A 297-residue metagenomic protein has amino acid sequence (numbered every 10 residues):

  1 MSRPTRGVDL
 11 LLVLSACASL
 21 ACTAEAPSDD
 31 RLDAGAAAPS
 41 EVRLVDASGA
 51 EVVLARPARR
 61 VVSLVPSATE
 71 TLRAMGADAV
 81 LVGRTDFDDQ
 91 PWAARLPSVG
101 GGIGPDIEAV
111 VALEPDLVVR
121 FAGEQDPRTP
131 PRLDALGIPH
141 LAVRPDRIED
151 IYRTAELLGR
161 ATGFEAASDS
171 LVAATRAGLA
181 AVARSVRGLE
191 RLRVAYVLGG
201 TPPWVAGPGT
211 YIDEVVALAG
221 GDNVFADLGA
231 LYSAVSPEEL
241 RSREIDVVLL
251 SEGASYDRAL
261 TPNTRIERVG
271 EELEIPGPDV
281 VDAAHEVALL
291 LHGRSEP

Functional and structural regions predicted by a protein language model:
R3, L11-L12, C22-S67, F164-Y196 (+2 more regions): Bacterial Sec-exported substrate-binding components of ABC uptake systems
E41, V45, R59-E124, V224: A short, structured surface patch at a secondary-structure boundary
A50-E51, L117, P127-W204, D222-A226 (+1 more regions): Extracytoplasmic substrate-binding proteins
E51-L54, T69-A74, D89-A94, P202-G207 (+1 more regions): Short, solvent-exposed loop/turn elements at domain surfaces
V65, A122-G123, L198, L228 (+2 more regions): Short secondary-structure boundary segments
T85, A206-Y232, R265-E267: His/Asp/Glu-enriched short active-site or ligand-binding loop at hydrolase and phosphoryl-transfer sites
I107-E114, L136, A234-E244: Short helices/loops that flank or line small-molecule/ion binding pockets
E124-A135, S242, V247-T261: A ligand-binding cleft/hinge motif common to bilobed small-molecule-binding domains
